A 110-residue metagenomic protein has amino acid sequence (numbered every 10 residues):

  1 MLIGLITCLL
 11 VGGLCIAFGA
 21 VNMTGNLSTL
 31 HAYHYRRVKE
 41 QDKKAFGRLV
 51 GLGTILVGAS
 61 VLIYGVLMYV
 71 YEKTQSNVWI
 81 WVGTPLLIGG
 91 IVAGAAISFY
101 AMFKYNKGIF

Functional and structural regions predicted by a protein language model:
M1-I6, V70-V78: Helix-coil boundary and interhelical linker segments in multi-pass alpha-helical membrane proteins
L2-F18, L86-G90: Alpha-helical transmembrane segments
I16-Y33, A101: Membrane-water interface of transmembrane alpha-helices
H31-V38, K104-F110: Cytosolic juxtamembrane segments of membrane proteins
R36-V50: Short membrane-interface loop/juxtamembrane segments of multi-pass integral membrane proteins
G47-S60: Select subsegments of transmembrane alpha-helices in polytopic membrane proteins, especially boundary-proximal
V61-E72: Transmembrane alpha-helical segments of integral membrane proteins
N77-F110: Alpha-helical transmembrane segments and their immediate juxtamembrane interface regions
